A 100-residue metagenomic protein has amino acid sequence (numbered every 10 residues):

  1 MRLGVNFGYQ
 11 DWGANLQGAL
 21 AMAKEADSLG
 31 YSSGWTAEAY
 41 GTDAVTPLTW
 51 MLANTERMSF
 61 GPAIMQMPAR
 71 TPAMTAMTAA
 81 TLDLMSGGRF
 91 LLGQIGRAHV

Functional and structural regions predicted by a protein language model:
M1-G61, A98-H99: N-terminal beta1-alpha1-beta2 module of alpha/beta enzyme domains
R2-L16, A69-H99: Flexible, glycine-rich active-site loops centered on histidine and acidic residues that chelate a metal or position
G41, Q66-M67: Positions that flank functional sites
S59-M65, L91: A short, GP-enriched loop/loop-strand-helix hinge that lies immediately N-terminal to, or at the N-terminal rim
